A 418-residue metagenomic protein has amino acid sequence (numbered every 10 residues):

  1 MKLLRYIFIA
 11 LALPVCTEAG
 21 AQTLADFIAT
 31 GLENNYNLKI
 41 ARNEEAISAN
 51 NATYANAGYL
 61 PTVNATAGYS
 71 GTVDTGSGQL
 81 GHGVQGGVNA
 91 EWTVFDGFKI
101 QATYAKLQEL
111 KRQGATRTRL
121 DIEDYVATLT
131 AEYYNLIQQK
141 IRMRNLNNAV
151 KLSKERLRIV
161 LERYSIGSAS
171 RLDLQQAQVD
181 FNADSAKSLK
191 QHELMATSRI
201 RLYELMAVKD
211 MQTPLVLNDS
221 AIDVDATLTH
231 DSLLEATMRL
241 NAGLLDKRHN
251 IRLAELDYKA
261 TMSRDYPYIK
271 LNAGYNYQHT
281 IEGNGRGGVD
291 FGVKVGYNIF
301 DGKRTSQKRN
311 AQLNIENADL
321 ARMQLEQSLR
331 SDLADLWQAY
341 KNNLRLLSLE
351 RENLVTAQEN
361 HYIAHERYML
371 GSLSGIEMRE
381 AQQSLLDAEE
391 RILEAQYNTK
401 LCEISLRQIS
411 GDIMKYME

Functional and structural regions predicted by a protein language model:
I7-V15: Bacterial N-terminal signal peptides
A19-N64, K209-R252, E326, W337 (+2 more regions): Bacterial Sec-pathway N-terminal export signals of envelope proteins
D26, D124-A236, L336-A339, N343 (+2 more regions): Periplasmic alpha-helical coiled-coil/stalk elements that build and connect Gram-negative outer-membrane
D26, R391-E418: Acidic, low-complexity, intrinsically disordered peripheral segments
K39-N43, N56-L60, V94-I122, N147 (+8 more regions): Sec/SRP-type N-terminal targeting helices
T66-D96, A102-T103, V216-T227, K259 (+2 more regions): Small/polar, glycine/serine/threonine/aspartate-rich low-complexity segments that form flexible
Y164-S168, Y368-S372, I409: A short glycine-centered flexible hinge/capping loop motif at secondary-structure junctions
